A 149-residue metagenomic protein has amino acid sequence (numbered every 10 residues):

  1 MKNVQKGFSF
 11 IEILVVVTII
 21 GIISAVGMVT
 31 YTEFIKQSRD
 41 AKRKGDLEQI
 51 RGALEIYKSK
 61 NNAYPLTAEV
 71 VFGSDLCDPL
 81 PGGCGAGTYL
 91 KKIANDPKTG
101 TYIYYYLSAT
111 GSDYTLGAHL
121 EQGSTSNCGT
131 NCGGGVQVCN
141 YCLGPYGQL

Functional and structural regions predicted by a protein language model:
K2-Y31: N-terminal single-pass transmembrane signal-anchor helix
Q5, K42, S108-G111: A generic fold-level signal
M28-E48: Aliphatic-rich helix starts adjacent to a transmembrane/signal segment
F34, D46-N61: N-terminal alpha-helical signal peptides/signal-anchor transmembrane segments
E55, S59-Q122: Extracellular/periplasmic head regions of type IV pilus-like filament subunits
T110-L149: Short, surface-exposed interaction loops/tails
